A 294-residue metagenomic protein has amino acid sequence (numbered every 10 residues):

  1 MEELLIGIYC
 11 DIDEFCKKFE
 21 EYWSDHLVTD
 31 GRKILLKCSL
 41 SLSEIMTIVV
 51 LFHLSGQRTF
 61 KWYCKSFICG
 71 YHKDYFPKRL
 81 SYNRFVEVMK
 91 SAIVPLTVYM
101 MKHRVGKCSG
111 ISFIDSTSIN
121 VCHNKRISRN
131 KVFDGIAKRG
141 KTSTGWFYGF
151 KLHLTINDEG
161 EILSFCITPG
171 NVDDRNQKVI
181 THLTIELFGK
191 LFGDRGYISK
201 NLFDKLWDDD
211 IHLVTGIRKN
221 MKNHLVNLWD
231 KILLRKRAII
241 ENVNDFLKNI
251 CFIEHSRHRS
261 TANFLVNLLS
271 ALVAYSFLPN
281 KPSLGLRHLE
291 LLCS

Functional and structural regions predicted by a protein language model:
M1-S294: Short alpha-helical elements
